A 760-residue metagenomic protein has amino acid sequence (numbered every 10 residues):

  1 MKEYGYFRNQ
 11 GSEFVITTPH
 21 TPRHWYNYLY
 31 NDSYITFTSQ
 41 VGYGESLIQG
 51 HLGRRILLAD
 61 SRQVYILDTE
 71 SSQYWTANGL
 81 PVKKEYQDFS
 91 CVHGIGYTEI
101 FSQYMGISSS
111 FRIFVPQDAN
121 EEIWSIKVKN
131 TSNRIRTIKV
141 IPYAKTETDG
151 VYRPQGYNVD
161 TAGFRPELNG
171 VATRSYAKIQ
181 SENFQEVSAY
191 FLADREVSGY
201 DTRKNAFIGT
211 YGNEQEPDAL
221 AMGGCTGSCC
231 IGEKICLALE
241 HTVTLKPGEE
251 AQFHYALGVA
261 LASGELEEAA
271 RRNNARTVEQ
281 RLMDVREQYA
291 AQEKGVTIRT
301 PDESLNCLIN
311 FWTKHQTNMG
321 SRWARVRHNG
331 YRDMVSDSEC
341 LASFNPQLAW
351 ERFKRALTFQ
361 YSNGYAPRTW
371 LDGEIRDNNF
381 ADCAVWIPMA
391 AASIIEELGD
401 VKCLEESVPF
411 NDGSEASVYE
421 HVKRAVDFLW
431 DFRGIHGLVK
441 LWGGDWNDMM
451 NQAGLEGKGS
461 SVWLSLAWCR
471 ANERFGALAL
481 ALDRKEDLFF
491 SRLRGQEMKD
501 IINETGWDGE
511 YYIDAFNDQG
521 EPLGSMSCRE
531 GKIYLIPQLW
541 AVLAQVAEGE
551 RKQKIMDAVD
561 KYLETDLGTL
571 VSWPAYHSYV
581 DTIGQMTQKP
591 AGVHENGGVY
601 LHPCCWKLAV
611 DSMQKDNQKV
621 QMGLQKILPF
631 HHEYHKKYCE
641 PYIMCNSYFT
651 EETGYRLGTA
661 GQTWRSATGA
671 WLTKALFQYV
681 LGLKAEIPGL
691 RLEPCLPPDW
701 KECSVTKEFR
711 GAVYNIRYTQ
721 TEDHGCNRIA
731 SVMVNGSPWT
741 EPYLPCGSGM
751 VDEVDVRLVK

Functional and structural regions predicted by a protein language model:
M1-R332, Q347-F359, S393-E397, A481 (+9 more regions): Anionic coordination/interaction segments
L67-D68, L341-V439, S461-C469, G597-V620 (+4 more regions): Aromatic-rich carbohydrate-recognition surfaces in CAZymes
E85, T297-L308, R332, S343-F344 (+8 more regions): Active-site acid/base region of carbohydrate-active enzymes
Y143, N158, P367, A467-I583 (+5 more regions): Catalytic cores of carbohydrate-active enzymes
S321-Y331, D372-D382, N451-S465, E521-A544 (+4 more regions): Solvent-exposed loop and edge beta-strand segments that line ligand/cofactor-binding and catalytic clefts
A685-Y718: Surface beta-strand/loop "capping" patches
M733-S737: Short strand-turn-strand beta-turns centered on an Asx-Gly dipeptide
L744-K760: C-terminal beta-strand-rich structural cap/linker in extracellular carbohydrate-active enzymes
